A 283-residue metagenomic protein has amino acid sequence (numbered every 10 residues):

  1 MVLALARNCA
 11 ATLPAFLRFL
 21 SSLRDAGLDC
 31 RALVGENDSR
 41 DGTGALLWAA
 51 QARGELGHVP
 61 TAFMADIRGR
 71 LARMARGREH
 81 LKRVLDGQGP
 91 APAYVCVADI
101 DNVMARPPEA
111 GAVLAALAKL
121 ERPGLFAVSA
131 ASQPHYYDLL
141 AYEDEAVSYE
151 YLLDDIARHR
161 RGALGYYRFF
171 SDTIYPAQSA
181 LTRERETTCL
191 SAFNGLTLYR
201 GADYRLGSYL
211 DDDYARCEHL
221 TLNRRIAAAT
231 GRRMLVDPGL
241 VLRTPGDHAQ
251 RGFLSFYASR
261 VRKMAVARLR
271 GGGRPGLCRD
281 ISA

Functional and structural regions predicted by a protein language model:
L5, D29-D38, T61: Short beta-strand/loop segment that forms part of the nucleotide-sugar
C9-R24: Short, well-formed alpha-helical segments that are part of the catalytic scaffolds of diverse glycosyltransferases
A10, G35-L46, F63: A conserved acidic beta->alpha catalytic loop
L23-L33, E55, A93: Short loop->beta transition adjacent to catalytic acidic/histidine clusters or analogous donor-positioning motifs
G42, A75, A91-K119: Acidic donor-binding/catalytic loop of UDP-sugar-dependent glycosyltransferases, especially processive GT2
G44, A50-P92, A98: Active-site-proximal specificity loops/subdomain of glycosyltransferases
V103-G201, R205-S208: Conserved catalytic core of nucleotide-sugar-dependent glycosyltransferases
A177-A283: C-terminal catalytic/acceptor-binding lobe
